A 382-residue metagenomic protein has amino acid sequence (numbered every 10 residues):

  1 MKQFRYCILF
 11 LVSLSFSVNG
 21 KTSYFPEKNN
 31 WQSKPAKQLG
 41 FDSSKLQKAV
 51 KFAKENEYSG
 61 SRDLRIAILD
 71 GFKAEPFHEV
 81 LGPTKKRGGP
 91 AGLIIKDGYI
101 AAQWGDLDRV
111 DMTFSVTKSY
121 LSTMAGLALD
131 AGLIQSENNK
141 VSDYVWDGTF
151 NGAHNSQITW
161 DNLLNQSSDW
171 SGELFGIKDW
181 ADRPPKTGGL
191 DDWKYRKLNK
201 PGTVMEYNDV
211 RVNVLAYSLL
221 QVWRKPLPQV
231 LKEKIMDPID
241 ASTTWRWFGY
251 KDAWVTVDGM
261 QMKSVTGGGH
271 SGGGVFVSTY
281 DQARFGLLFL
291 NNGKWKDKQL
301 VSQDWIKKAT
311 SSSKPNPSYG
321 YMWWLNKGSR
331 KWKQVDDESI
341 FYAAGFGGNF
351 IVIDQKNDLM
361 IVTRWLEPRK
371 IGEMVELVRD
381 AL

Functional and structural regions predicted by a protein language model:
L11-V18: Hydrophobic h-region of N-terminal signal peptides that target proteins for export in Gram-negative bacteria
V18-D106, I134, Q221, D380-L382: N-terminal leader/targeting segments and the immediately adjacent pre-domain N-terminus
W31-K34, K54, S59-P83, T113 (+2 more regions): Active-site-proximal loop and beta-strand segments within enzyme catalytic domains
D42, G98, M112-E137, L163 (+3 more regions): Active-site SXXK
I100-G105, R109, E173-Y250: Catalytic-site signature segments of enzymes, centered on catalytic residues
S119, R211-S218, G273-K294, N349-W365: Active-site-proximal alpha-helical segments within enzyme catalytic domains
A131-D169, W223-H270: Active-site helix/loop module of the DD-peptidase/beta-lactamase fold, centered on the serine-lysine SxxK catalytic
T243, A253-G267, G273, S311-M360: Active-site Gly/Thr loop motif
